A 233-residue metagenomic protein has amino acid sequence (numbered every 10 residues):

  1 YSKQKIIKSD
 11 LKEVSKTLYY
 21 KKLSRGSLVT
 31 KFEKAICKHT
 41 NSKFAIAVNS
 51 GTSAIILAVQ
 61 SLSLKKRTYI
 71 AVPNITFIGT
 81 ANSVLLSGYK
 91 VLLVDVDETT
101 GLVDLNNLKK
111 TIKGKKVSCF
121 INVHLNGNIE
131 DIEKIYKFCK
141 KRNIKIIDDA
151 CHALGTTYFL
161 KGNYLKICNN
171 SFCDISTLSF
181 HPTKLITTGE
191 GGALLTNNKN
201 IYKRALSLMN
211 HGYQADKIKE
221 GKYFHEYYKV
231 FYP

Functional and structural regions predicted by a protein language model:
Y1-K22, S27: N-terminal "arm"/small-domain region of PLP-dependent enzymes with the aminotransferase-like
K22-Y69, S83-S87, L93-D95: Phosphate-binding glycine-rich loop
K34, E133, L165: Active-site phosphate/pyrophosphate- and oxyanion-stabilizing loops and adjacent acidic/basic residues in soluble
N41, K66, K116, S171-F172 (+1 more regions): Short loop/turn motifs at secondary-structure junctions
Q60-K141, K145-T157: PLP-dependent aminotransferase-like
A153-L165, F172-P233: Active-site region of PLP-dependent enzymes
